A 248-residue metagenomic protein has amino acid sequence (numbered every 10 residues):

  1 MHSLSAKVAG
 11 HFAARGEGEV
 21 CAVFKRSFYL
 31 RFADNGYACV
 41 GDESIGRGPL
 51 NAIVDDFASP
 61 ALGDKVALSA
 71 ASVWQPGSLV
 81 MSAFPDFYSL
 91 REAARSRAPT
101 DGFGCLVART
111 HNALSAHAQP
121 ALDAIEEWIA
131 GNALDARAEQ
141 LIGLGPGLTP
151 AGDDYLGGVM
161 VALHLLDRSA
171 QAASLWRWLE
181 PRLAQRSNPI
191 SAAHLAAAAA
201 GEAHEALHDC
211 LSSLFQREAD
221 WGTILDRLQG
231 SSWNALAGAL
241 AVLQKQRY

Functional and structural regions predicted by a protein language model:
M1-G143, G147-G152, L165, A170 (+2 more regions): Phosphate/adenylate-binding glycine loop and adjacent helical scaffold
G147-H164, S231-Q244: Conserved phosphate/anionic-ligand binding catalytic regions in large, soluble enzymes, centered on
D153-L156, R168-W178: Short acidic alpha-helical/loop segments enriched in Asp/Glu that coordinate divalent cations
L163-S174, L243-Y248: Short helix-capping/linker segments at secondary-structure and domain boundaries
L179-L183, N188: Small-residue-rich helix-loop
